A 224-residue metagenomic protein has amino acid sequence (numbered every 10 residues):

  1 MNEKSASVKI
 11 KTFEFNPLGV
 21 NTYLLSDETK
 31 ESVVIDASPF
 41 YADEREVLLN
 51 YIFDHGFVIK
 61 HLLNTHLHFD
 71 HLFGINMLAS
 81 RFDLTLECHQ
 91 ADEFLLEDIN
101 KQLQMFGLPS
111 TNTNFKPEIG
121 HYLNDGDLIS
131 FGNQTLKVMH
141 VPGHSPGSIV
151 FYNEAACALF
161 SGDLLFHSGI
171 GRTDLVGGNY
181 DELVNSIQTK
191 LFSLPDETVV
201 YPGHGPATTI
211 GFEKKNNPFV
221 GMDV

Functional and structural regions predicted by a protein language model:
E3-H55, V150-S161: Conserved beta-strand hairpin/beta-sheet module of binuclear metal-dependent hydrolase folds, prominently
E3-K9, G107-S110, N133-Q134: Short Pro/Gly-enriched beta-strand edge/turn motifs at strand-loop
K9-K11, V58, T85, H121 (+2 more regions): Conserved beta-strand segments of alpha/beta enzyme cores
F13-F15, E118-G120, H140-P142: Short Gly/Pro-enriched turn/cap motifs at secondary-structure boundaries
L25, T65, V141: Conserved S/T- and glycine-rich ATP-binding loop of Class I adenylate-forming
P39-F40, F57, Q102-M105, L128-V224: Metallo-beta-lactamase
F40-R45, L49-F131, K215-D223: Active-site HxH/HxHxD metal-binding segment of metal-dependent hydrolases
